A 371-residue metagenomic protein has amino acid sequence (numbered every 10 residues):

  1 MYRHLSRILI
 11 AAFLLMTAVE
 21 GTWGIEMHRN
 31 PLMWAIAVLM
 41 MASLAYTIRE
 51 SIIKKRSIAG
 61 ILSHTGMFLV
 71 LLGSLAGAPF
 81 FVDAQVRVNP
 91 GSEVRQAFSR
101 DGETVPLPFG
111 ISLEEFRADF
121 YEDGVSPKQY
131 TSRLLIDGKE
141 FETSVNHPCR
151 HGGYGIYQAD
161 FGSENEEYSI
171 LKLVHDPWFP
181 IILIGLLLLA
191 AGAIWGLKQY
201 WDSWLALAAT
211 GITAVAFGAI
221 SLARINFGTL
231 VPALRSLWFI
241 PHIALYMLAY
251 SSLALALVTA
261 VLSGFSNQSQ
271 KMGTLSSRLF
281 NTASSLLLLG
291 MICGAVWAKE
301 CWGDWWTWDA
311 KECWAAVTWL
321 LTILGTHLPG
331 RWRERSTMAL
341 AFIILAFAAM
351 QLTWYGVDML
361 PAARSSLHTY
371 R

Functional and structural regions predicted by a protein language model:
M1-R371: Solvent-exposed, non-transmembrane regions of integral membrane proteins
